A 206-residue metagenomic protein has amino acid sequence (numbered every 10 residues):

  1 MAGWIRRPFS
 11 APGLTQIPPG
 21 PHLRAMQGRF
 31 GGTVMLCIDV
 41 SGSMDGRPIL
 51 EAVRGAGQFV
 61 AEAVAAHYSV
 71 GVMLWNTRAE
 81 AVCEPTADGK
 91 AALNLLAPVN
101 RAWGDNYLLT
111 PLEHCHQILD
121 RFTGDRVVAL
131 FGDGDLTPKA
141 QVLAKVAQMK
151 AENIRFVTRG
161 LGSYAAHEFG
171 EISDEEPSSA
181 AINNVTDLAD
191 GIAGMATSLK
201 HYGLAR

Functional and structural regions predicted by a protein language model:
M1-M35, S41-P48: Acidic, polar low-complexity linker/tail segments
Q27-P85, P111-L112, G124-F131, R159-S163: Von Willebrand factor
G31-G32, G124-R126, E152-I154, E175-P177: Short glycine-/polar-rich loops that comprise or flank the Walker A/P-loop and associated switch/sensor motifs
A52-G55, G89-A91, K145-Q148: Glycine-rich, phosphate-binding/catalytic loops in enzymes
F59-E62, A144-E152: Catalytic-core regions built around general acid/base machinery
V72, F156-T158, P177-A181: Conserved beta-strand scaffold positions in the cores of enzyme catalytic domains, especially in NTP/NDP-utilizing
R78-P85, K90-R126, L136-A140, V157-G170 (+2 more regions): Von Willebrand factor
V142-V146, S163-R206: Von Willebrand factor A/integrin I-like adhesion domains
